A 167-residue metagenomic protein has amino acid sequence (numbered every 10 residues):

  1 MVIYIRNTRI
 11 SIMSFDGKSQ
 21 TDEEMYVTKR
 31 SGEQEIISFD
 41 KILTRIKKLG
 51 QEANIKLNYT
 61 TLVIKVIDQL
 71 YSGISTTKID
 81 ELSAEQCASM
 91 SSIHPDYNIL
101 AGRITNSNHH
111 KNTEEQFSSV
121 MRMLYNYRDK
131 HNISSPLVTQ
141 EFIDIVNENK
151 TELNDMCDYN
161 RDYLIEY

Functional and structural regions predicted by a protein language model:
V2-Y167: Extended catalytic cores of very large enzyme megasubunits
